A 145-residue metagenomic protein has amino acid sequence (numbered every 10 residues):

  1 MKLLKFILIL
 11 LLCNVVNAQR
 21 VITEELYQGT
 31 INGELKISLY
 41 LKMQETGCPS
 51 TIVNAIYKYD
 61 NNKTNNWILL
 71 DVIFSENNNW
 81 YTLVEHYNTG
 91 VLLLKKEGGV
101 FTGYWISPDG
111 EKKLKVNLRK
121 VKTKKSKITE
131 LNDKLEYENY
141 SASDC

Functional and structural regions predicted by a protein language model:
M1-K2, R20: N-terminal hydrophobic targeting signals that begin at the initiator methionine
L3-N14: Sec-dependent N-terminal signal peptides
Q19-C145: Central antiparallel beta-sheet cores of small beta-barrel/beta-sandwich binding domains
